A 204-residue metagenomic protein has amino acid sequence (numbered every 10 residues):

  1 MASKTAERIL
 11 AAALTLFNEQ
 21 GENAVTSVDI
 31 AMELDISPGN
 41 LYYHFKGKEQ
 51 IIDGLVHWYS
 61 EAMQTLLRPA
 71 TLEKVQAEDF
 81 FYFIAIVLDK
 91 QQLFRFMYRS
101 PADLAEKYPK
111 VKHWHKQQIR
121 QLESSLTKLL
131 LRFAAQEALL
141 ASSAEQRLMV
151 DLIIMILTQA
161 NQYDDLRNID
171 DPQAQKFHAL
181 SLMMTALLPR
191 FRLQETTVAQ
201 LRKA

Functional and structural regions predicted by a protein language model:
T5, I9-A12, M149: N-terminal positioning helix adjacent to the helix-turn-helix/winged-helix DNA-binding module
R8, L16-G54: Helix-turn-helix
H57-M63: Short, basic, alpha-helical segments at the C-terminal edge of helix-turn-helix-like DNA-binding modules
L67-A70, Y98-A105, F133, A160-N168: Secondary-structure edge/capping motif, primarily at the C-terminal ends of alpha-helices and the immediately following
R68-F96: Hydrophobic alpha-helical connector segments
Q91-H113, T127-L131: Amphipathic alpha-helical segments used for helix-helix packing
K110-Q136, A144-T158, Q162, H178-A186: Amphipathic alpha-helical packing segments from all-alpha helical-bundle domains
K128, Q162, L166-A204: C-terminal peripheral helix-coil segments that are non-catalytic and often amphipathic
